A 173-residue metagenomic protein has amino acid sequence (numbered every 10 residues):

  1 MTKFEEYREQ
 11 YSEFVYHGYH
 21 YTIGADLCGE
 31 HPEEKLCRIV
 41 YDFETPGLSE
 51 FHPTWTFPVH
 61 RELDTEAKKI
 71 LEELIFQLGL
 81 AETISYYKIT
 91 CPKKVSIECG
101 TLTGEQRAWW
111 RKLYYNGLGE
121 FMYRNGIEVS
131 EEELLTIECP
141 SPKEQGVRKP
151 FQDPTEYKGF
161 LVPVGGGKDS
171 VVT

Functional and structural regions predicted by a protein language model:
M1-G159: RNA-binding accessory domains that recognize and position tRNA/RNA substrates
T155-T173: Conserved mid-sequence domains
